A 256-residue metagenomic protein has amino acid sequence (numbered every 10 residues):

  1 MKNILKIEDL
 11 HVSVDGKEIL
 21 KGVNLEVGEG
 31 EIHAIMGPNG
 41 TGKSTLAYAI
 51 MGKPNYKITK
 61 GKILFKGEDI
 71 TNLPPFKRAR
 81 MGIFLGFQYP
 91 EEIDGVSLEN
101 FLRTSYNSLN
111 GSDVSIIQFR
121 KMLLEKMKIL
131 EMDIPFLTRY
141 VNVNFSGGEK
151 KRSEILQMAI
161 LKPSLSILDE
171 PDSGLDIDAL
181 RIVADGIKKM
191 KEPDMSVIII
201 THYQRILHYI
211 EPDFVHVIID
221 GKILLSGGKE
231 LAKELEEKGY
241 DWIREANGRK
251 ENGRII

Functional and structural regions predicted by a protein language model:
L5-I7, L20, V27: Conserved structural motif at the start of ABC-family nucleotide-binding domains
K17-E18, K77, R181: Short coil-to-beta microelement around the adenine-binding A-loop and adjacent beta1/P-loop entry of ABC ATPase
M36-P38: The feature captures the beta-strand-to-loop junction immediately N-terminal to the Walker
K62-R78, N142: ABC ATPase NBD Q-loop/coupling interface
L85, Y89, G95-N110, M122: Q-loop/switch helix immediately C-terminal to the Walker
M158-A159: ABC ATPase C-loop
E170-P171, D178: Walker B catalytic motif
I218, K222-E245: Conserved beta-strand-loop-alpha-helix hinge in the C-terminal portion of ABC ATPase nucleotide-binding domains
